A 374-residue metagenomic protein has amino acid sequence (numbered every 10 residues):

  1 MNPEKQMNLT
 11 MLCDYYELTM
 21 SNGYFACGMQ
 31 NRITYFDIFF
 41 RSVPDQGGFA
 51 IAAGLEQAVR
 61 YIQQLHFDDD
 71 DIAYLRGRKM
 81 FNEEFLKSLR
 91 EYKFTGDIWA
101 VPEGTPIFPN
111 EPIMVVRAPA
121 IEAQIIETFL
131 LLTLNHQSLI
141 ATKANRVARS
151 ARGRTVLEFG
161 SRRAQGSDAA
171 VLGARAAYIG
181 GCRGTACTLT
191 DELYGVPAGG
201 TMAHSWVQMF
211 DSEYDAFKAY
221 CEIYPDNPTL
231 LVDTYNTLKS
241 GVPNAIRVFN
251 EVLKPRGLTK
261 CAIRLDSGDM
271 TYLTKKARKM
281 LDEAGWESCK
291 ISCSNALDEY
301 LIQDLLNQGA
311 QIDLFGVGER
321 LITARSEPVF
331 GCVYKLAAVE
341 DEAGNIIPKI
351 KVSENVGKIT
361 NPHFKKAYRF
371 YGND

Functional and structural regions predicted by a protein language model:
N2-R32, F36, Q46-G47, A52 (+3 more regions): Gly/Ser/Thr/Ala-enriched C-terminal appendages of enzymes
N2-T34, S42-P44, M80, L86-T95 (+4 more regions): Buried, small/hydrophobic-residue-enriched core segments of structured protein domains
T34-R90: N-terminal, Lys/Arg-enriched amphipathic/low-complexity engagement segments that precede the first folded domain
Y61, S167, T323-R325: Residue-level recognition of conserved structural "scaffold" positions that shape functional pockets and channels
G199, I263, I291, D313-F315: Hydrophobic residues within beta-strands of alpha/beta enzymes
H204, S294, G318: Residue-level "edge-of-site" marker
